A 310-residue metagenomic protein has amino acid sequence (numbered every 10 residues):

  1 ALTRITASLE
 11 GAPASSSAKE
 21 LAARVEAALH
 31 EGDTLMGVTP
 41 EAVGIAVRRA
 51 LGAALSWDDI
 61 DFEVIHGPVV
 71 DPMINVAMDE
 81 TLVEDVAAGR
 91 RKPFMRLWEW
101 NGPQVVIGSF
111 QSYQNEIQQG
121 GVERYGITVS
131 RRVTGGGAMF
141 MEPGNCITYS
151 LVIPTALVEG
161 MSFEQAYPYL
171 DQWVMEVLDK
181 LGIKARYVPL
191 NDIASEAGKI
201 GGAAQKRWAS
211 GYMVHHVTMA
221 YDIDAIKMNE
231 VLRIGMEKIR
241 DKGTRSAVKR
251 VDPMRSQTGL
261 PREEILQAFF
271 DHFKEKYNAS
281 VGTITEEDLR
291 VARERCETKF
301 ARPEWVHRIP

Functional and structural regions predicted by a protein language model:
A1-L2, A7, F110, Q118-Q119 (+3 more regions): Catalytic beta-strand/loop module used to bind and position nucleotide/cofactor moieties in cofactor-attachment
A1-S56, M254: Active-site- and interface-proximal helix/loop "cap" or "latch" segments in soluble metabolic and energy-transducing
P13, V70, P103, Y113 (+2 more regions): Residues that cap or initiate secondary-structure elements
E41-G120, R124, R132, G235-K238 (+1 more regions): Active-site loop/lid in soluble adenylation, ligation, and acyl-transfer enzymes
I127: Active-site-adjacent structural elements in enzyme catalytic domains
